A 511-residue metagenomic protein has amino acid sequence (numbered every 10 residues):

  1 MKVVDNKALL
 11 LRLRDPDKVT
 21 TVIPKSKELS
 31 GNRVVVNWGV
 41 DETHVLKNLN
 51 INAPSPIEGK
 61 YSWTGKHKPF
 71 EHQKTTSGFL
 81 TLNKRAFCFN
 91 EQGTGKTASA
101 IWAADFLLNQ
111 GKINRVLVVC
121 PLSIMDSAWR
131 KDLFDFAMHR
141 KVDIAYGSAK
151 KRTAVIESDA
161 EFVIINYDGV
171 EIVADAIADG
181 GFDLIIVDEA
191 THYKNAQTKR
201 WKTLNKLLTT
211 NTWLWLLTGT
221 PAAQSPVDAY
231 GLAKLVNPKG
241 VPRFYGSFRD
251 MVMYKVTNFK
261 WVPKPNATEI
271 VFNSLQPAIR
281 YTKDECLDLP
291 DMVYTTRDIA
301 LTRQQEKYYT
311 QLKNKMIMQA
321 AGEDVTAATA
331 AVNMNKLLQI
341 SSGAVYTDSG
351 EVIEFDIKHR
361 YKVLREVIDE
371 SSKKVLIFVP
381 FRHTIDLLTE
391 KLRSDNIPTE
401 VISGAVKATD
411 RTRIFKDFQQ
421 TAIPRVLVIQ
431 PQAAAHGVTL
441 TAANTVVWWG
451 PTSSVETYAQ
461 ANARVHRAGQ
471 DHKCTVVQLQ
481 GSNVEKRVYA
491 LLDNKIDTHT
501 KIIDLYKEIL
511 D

Functional and structural regions predicted by a protein language model:
S55-F89: Conserved pre-motif I regulatory segment
G93, S99-C120, L289-K313, I317-V438 (+1 more regions): Conserved Helicase C-terminal RecA-like lobe
I113-R115, R130, L184, H192 (+2 more regions): Conserved P-loop NTPase motor "coupling/switch" region that bridges the ATPase
S123, D143-R152, Y167-I172, K194-Q197 (+4 more regions): Conserved helicase motor
I124-S148, V236-K239: Conserved helix-turn-beta segment of the N-terminal RecA-like "Helicase ATP-binding" lobe in SF1/SF2 helicases
A149-F182: Conserved helix/coil segment N-terminal to the catalytic DExD/H
E171-D175, Q224-P226, I385-T389, R411-F415 (+1 more regions): SF2 helicase motor core recognition
S453-D511: A conserved SF2-helicase RecA2
